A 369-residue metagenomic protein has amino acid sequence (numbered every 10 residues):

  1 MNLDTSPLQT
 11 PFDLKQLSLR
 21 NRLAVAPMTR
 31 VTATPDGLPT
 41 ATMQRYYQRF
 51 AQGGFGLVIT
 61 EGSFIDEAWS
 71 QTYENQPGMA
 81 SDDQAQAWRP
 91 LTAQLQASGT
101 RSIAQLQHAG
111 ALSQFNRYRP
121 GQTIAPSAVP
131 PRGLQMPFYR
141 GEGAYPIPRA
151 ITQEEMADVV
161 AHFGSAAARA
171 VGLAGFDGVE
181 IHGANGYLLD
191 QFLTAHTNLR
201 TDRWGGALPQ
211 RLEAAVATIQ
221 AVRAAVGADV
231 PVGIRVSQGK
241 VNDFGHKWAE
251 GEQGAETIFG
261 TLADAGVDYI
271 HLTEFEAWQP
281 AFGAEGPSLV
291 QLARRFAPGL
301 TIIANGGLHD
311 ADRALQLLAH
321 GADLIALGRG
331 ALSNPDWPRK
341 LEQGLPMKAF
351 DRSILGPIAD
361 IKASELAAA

Functional and structural regions predicted by a protein language model:
M1-A369: Flavin-dependent oxidoreductase catalytic cores
